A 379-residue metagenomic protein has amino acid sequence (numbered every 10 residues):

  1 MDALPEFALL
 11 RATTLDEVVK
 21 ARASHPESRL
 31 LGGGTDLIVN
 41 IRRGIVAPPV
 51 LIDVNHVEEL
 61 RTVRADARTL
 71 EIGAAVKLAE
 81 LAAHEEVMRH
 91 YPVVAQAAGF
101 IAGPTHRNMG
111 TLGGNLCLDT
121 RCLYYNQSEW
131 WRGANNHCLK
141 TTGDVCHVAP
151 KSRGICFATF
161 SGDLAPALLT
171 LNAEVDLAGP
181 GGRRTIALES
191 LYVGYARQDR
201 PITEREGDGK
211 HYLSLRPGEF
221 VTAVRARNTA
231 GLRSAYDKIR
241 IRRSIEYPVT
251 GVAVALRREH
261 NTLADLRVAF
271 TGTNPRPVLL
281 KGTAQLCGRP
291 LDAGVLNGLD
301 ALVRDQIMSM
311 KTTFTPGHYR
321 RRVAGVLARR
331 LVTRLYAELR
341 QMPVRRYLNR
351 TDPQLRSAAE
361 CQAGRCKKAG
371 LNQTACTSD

Functional and structural regions predicted by a protein language model:
M1-D379: C-terminal structural segment of proteins
